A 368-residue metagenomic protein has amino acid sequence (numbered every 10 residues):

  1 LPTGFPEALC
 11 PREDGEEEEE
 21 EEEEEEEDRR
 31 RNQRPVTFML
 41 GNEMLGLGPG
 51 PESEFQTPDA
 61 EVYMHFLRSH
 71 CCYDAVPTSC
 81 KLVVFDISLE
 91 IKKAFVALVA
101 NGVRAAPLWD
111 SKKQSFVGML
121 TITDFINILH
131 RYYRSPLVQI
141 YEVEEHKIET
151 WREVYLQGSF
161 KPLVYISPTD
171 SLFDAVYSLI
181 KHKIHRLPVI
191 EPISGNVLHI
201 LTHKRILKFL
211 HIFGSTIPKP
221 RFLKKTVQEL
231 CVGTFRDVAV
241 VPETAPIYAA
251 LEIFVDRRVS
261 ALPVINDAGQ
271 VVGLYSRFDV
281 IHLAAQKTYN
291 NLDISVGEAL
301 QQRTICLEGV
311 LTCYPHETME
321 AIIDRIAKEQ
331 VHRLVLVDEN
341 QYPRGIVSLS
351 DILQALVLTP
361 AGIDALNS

Functional and structural regions predicted by a protein language model:
L1-S368: Tandem CBS (Cystathionine beta-synthase) repeat/Bateman regulatory domains
